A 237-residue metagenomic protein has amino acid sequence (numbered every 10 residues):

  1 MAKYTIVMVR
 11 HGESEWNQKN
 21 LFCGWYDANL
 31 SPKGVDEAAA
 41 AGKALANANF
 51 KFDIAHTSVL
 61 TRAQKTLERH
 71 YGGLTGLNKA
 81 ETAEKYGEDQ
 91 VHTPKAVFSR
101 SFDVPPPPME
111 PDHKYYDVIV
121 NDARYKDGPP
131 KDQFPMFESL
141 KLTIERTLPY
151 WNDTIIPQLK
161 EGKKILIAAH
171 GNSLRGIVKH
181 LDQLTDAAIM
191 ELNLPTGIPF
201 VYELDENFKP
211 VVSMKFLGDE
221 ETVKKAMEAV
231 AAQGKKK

Functional and structural regions predicted by a protein language model:
A2-E68, A80, E84-G87, P135-T147 (+2 more regions): Active-site-proximal alpha-helix that buttresses catalytic centers in soluble enzyme cores
N20-L21, H180, K215-F216: Short coil/turn segments at secondary-structure boundaries
G24-Y26, L77, D182-D186: Glycine-rich, phosphate-binding/catalytic loops in enzymes
G42-K43, E88-P94, W151-D153, P210-V212: Short amphipathic alpha-helical segments with coiled-coil-like heptad repeat character
Q64, F134, E138-K141, E145-P210: Active-site-adjacent alpha-helix immediately C-terminal to a catalytic or transition-state-stabilizing loop
E68-R146, N193, K215: Phosphate-handling substructures
E206-K237: Pan-eukaryotic secretory-pathway lumenal catalytic ectodomains of glycan-active enzymes
